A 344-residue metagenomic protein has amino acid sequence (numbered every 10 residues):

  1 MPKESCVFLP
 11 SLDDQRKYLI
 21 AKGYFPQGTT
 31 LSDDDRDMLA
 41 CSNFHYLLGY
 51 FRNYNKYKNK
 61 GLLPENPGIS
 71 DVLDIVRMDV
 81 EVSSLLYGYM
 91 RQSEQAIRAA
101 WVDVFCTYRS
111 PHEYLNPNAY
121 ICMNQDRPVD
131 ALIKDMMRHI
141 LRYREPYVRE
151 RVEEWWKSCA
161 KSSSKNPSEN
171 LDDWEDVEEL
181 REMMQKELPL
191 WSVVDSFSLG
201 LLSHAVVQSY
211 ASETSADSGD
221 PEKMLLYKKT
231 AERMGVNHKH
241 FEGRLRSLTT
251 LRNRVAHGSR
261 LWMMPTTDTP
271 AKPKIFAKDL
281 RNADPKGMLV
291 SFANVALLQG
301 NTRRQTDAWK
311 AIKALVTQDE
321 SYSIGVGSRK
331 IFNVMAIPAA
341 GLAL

Functional and structural regions predicted by a protein language model:
M1-L344: Amphipathic alpha-helical interface elements
